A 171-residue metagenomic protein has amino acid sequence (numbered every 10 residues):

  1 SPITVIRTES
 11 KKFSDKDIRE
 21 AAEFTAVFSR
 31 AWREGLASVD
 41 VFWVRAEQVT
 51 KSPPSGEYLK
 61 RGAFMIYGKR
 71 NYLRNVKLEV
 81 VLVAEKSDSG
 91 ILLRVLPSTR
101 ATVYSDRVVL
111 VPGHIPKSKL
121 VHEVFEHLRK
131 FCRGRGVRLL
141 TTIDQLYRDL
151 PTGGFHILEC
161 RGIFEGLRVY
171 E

Functional and structural regions predicted by a protein language model:
S1-E171: Extended, highly charged segments
